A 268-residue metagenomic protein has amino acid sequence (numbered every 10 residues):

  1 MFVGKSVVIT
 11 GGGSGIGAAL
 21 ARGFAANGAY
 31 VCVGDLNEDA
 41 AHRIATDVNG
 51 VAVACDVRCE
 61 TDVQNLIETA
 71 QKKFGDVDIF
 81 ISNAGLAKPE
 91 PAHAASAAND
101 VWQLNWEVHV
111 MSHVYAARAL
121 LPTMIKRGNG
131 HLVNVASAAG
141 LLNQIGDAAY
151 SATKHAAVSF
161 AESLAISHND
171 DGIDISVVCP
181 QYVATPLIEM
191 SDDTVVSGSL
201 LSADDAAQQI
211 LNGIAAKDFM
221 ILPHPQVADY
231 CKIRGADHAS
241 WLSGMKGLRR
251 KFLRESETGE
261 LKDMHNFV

Functional and structural regions predicted by a protein language model:
F2-C32: Canonical Rossmann dinucleotide-binding motif of NAD(H)/NADP(H)-dependent dehydrogenases/reductases, specifically
N27, L142, S163-I173: Active-site-adjacent segment of SDR/Rossmann-fold oxidoreductases
E38-D39, C55-N65, N99: The beta1-alpha1 cofactor-binding region of Rossmann-like NAD(H)/NADP(H)-dependent oxidoreductases
L86, A98-V114, N129, A157: Catalytic Tyr-X3-Lys loop
A87-Q103, G146-A149: Conserved mid-core segment of classical short-chain dehydrogenase/reductases
A117, T153: Active-site helix of classical SDR
S137: Residue(s) in the substrate-gating loop at a strand-loop-helix junction that position the organic substrate next
S199-L200, D204-V268: C-terminal tail/cap regions
